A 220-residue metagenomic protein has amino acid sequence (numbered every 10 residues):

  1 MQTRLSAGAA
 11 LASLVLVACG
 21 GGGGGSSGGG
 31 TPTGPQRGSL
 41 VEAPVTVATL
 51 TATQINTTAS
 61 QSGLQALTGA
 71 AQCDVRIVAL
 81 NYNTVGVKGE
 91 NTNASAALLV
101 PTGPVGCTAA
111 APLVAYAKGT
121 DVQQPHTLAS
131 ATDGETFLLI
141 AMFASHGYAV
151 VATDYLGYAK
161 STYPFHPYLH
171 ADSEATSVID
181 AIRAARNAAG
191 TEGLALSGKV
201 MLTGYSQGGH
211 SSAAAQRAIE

Functional and structural regions predicted by a protein language model:
M1-G8: Bacterial N-terminal signal peptides that target proteins for export
L11-S13: Generic short amphipathic/hydrophobic targeting helices enriched at N-termini, encompassing Sec-type signal peptides
V15-A18: C-terminal motif of bacterial Sec signal peptides marking the signal peptidase cleavage site
G21-V105, A109: Catalytic-loop region of hydrolases
D74-E220: Mobile, glycine-rich extracellular loop/lid and propeptide segments that shape or gate substrate/ligand access
